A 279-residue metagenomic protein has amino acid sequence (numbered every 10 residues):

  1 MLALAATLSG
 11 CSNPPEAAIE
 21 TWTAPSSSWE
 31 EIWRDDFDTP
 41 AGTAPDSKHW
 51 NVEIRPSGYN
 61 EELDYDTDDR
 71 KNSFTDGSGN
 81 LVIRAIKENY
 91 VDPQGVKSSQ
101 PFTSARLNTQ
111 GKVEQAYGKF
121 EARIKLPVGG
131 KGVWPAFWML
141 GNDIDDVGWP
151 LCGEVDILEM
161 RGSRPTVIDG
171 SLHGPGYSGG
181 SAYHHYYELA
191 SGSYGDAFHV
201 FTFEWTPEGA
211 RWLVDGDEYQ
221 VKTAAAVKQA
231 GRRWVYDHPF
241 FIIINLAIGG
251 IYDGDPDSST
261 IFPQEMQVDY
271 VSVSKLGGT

Functional and structural regions predicted by a protein language model:
M1-A3: Sec-dependent N-terminal signal peptides
L8-G10: C-terminal motif of bacterial Sec signal peptides marking the signal peptidase cleavage site
P14-T279: GH16 jelly-roll
